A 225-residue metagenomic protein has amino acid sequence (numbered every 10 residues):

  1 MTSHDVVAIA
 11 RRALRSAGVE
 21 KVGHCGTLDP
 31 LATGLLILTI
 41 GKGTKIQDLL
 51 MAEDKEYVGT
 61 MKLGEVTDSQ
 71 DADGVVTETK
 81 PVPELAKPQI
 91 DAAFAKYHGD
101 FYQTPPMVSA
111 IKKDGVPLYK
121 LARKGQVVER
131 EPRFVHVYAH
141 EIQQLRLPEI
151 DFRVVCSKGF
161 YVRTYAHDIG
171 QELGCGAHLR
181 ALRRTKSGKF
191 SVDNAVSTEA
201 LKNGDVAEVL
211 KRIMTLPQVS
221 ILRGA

Functional and structural regions predicted by a protein language model:
M1-A225: Catalytic/RNA-binding core of pseudouridine synthases
